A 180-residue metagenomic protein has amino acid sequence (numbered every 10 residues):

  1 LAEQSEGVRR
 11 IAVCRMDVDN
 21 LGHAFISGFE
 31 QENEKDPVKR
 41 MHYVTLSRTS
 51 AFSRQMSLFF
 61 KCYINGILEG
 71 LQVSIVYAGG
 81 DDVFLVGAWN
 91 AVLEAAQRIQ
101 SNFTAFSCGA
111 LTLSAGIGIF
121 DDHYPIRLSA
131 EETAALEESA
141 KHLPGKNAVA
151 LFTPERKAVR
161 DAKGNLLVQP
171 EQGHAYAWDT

Functional and structural regions predicted by a protein language model:
L1-T180: Regulatory/sensor and coupling segments of signal-transduction and defense proteins
